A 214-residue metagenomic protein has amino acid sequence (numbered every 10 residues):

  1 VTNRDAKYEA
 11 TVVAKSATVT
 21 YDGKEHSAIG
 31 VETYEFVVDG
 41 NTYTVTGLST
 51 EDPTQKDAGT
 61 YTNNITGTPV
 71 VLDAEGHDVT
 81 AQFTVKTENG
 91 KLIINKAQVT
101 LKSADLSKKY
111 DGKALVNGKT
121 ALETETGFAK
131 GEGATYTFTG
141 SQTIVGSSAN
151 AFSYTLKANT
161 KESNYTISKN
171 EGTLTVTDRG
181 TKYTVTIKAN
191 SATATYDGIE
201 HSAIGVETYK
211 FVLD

Functional and structural regions predicted by a protein language model:
V1-D214: Solvent-exposed beta-strand/loop surfaces, strongest in extracytoplasmic domains of secreted and cell-surface proteins
